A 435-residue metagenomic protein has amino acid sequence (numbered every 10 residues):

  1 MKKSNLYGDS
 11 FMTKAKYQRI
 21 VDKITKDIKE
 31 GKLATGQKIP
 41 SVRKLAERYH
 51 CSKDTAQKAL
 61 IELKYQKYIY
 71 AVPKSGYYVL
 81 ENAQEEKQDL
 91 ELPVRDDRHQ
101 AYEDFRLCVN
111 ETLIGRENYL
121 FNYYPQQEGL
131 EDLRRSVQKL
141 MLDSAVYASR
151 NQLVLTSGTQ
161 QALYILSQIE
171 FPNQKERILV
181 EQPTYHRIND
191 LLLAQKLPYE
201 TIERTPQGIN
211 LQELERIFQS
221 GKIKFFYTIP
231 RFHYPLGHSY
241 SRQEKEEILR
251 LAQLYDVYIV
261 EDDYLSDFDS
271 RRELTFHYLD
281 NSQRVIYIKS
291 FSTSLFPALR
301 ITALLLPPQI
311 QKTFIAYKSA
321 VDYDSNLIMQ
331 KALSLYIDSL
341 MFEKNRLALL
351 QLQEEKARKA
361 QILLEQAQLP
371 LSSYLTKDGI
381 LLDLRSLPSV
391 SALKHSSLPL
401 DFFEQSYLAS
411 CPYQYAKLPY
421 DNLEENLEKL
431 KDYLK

Functional and structural regions predicted by a protein language model:
M1-P125, S319-N326, Q330, I337 (+6 more regions): N-terminal basic, amphipathic alpha-helical segments
V42-A46, L142-Q152, T156-K435: PLP-dependent class I/II
D104, G129, L133, T184: Conserved alpha-helical elements of sugar-nucleotide-dependent glycosyltransferases
F105, V137, L192: Short hydrophobic alpha-helical segments of the AMP-binding
N110, I114, R135-L142, S334: Amphipathic, well-packed alpha-helical segments that form the structural scaffold of globular domains
L120-G158: Conserved N-terminal alpha-helix of the aminotransferase class I/II PLP-enzyme fold
